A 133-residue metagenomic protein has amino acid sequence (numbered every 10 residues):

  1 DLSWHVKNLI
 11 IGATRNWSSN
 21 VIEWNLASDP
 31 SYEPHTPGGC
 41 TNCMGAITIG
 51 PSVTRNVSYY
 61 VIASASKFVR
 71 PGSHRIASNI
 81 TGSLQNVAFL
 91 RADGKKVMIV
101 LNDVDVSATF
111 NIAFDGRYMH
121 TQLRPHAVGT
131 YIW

Functional and structural regions predicted by a protein language model:
D1-W133: Substrate-binding and catalytic surfaces of secreted/luminal carbohydrate-active proteins
